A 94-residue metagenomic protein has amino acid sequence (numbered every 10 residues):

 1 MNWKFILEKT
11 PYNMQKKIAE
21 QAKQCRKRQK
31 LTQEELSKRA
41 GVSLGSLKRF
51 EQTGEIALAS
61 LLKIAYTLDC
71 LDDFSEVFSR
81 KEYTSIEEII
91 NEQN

Functional and structural regions predicted by a protein language model:
N2-R28, V77: A short, Lys/Arg-rich alpha-helix, primarily the initiator
W3, Q21-K27, E35-L36, E87-E88 (+1 more regions): Localized chelating/binding microdomains that coordinate divalent metal ions or stabilize phosphate-bearing
A22, Q33, L44, L58-L61: Helix-turn-helix DNA-binding elements, focusing on the entry/boundary residues of the two helices that contact DNA
K30-K48: Short alpha-helical DNA-recognition segment
T53-Y66: Short, basic-rich loop-to-helix N-cap that marks the start of a DNA-contacting helix
S75-N94: Short, charged recognition helix plus adjacent turn of helix-turn-helix-like nucleic-acid-binding domains
